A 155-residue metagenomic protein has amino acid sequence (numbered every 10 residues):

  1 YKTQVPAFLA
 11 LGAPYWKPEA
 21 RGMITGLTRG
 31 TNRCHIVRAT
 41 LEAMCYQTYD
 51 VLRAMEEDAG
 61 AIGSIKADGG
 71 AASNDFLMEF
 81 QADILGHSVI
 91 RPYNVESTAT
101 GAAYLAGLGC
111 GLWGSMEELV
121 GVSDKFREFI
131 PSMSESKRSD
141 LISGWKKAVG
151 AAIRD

Functional and structural regions predicted by a protein language model:
K2-D155: Glycine/Thr-rich phosphate-binding loops that ligate phosphate moieties of nucleotide and other phosphorylated ligands
